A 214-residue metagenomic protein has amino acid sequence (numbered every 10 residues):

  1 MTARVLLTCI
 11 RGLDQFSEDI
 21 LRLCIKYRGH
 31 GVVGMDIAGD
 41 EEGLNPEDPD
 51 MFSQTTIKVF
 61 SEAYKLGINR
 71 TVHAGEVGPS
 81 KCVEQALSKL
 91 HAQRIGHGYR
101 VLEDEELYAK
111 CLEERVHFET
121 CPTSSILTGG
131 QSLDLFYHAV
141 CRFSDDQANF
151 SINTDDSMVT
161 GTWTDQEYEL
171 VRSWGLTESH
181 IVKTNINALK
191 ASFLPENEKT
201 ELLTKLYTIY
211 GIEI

Functional and structural regions predicted by a protein language model:
M1-R4, Q15-I37, E42-H91, L102-V116 (+2 more regions): Histidine/acidic residue-rich metal-binding segments in metalloenzymes
L6-G12, I37-E42, H73-V77, G98-R100 (+2 more regions): Active-site beta-loop-alpha junctions enriched in small/polar residues
L7-Q15, F193-N197: Short, conserved secondary-structure transition motifs
K81-V83, E106, G130, T162 (+1 more regions): Short Asp/Glu-rich motifs
R94-G96, E106, R115-I126: C-terminal amphipathic alpha-helical segment
I95, F118, F143, D155 (+1 more regions): Hydrophobic, well-ordered secondary-structure elements that form the walls of internal hydrophobic environments
L133-A188: Flexible, acidic glycine-rich loops studded with aromatic residues
G175-I214: Mid-to-C-terminal alpha-helical segments outside catalytic/metal-binding sites
